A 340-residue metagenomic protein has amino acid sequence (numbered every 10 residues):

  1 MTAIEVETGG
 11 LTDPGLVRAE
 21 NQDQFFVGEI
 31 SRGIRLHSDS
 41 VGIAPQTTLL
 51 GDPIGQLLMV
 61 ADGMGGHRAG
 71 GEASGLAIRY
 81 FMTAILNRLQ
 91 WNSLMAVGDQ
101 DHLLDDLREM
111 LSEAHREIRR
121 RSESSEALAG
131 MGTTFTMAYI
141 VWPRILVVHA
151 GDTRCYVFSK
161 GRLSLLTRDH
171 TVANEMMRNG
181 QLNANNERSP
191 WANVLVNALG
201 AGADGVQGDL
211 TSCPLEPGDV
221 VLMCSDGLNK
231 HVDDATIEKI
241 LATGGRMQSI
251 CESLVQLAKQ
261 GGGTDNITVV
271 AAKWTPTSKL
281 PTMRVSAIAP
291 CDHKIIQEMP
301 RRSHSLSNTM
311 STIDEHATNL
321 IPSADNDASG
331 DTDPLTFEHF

Functional and structural regions predicted by a protein language model:
M1-F340: PP2C/PPM-type serine/threonine phosphatase catalytic domain
